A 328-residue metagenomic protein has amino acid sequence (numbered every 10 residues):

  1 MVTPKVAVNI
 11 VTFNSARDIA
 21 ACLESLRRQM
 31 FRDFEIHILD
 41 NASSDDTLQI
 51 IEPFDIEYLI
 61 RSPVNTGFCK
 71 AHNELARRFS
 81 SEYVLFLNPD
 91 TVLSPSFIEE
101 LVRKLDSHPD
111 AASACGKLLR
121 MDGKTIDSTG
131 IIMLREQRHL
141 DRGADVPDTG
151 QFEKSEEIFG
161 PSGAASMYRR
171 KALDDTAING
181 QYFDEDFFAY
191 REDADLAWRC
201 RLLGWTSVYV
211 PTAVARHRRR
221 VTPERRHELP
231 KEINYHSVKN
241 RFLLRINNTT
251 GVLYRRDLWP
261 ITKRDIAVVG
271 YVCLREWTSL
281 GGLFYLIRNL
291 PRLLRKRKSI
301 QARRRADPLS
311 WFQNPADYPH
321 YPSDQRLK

Functional and structural regions predicted by a protein language model:
E24-D33: Short, acidic, metal-binding catalytic loop of nucleotide-sugar glycosyltransferases
S25, D40-Q49, V64: A conserved acidic beta->alpha catalytic loop
S62-F79, P89, E100: Glycine-rich, basic loop-to-helix element that forms the pyrophosphate-binding segment of sugar-nucleotide handling
V84: Short aromatic/hydrophobic "clamp" motif used to bind/position activated sugar donors
V92-L134: Conserved donor NDP-sugar-binding/catalytic core segment of glycosyltransferases
L134-I158, K171: Short, flexible, basic/aromatic active-site loop/helix in glycosyltransferases
F159-V214: A short, conserved alpha-helix in the catalytic core of glycosyltransferases
L253-K328: Non-catalytic, C-terminal membrane-associated alpha-helical segments of glycosyltransferases
